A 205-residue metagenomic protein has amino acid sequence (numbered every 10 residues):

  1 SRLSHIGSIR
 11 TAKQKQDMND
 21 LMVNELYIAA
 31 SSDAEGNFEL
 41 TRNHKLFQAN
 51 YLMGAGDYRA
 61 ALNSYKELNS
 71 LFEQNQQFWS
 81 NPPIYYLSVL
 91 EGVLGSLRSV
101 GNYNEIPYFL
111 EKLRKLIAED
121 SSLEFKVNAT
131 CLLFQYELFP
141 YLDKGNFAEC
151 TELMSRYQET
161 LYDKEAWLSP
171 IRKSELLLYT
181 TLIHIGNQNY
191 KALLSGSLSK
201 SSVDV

Functional and structural regions predicted by a protein language model:
R2-Q16, N43-D57, L87-N102, C131-K144 (+1 more regions): Tandem amphipathic alpha-helical repeat scaffolds
R10-A29, M53-Q74, V100-L116, K144-T160 (+1 more regions): Helix-turn-helix repeat elements of alpha-solenoid scaffolds
L26-E39, L71-P83, L116-V127, L161-P170: Flexible helix-coil transition and linker loops at the boundaries of alpha-helical arrays
L40-K45, Y85, L90, L110 (+1 more regions): Intrinsic low-complexity, intrinsically disordered segments enriched in polar/basic residues
P82-P83, P107, P140, T151 (+1 more regions): Proline-rich intrinsically disordered, low-complexity coils
E165-E175, T180, G186-Q188, G196-S199 (+1 more regions): C-terminal structured domains
